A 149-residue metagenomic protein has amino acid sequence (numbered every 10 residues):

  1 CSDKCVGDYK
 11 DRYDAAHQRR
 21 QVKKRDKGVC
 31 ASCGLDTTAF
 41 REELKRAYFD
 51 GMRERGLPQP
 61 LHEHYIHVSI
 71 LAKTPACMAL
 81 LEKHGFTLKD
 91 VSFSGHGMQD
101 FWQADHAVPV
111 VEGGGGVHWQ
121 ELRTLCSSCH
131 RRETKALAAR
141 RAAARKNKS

Functional and structural regions predicted by a protein language model:
C1, C5-V6, G34-R41, L122-K146: Short Cys/His-centered divalent metal-binding micro-motifs
C1, K23-G28, D100, H118-L122: Short metal-coordination and nucleic-acid-contact micro-motifs, chiefly zinc-binding Cys/His arrays
C1-Q18, Y48-D50: Conserved recognition-core residues within compact binding domains
D8-A15, F40-L44, D105, A136-A138: Short Cys/His-rich "knuckle" micro-motifs
Y13-Q21, V110-G116: Short, intrinsically disordered, charge-biased short linear motifs at domain edges
R19-R41: Short helix-coil boundary/hinge micro-motifs
T37-T124: Histidine-centered nuclease catalytic patch
